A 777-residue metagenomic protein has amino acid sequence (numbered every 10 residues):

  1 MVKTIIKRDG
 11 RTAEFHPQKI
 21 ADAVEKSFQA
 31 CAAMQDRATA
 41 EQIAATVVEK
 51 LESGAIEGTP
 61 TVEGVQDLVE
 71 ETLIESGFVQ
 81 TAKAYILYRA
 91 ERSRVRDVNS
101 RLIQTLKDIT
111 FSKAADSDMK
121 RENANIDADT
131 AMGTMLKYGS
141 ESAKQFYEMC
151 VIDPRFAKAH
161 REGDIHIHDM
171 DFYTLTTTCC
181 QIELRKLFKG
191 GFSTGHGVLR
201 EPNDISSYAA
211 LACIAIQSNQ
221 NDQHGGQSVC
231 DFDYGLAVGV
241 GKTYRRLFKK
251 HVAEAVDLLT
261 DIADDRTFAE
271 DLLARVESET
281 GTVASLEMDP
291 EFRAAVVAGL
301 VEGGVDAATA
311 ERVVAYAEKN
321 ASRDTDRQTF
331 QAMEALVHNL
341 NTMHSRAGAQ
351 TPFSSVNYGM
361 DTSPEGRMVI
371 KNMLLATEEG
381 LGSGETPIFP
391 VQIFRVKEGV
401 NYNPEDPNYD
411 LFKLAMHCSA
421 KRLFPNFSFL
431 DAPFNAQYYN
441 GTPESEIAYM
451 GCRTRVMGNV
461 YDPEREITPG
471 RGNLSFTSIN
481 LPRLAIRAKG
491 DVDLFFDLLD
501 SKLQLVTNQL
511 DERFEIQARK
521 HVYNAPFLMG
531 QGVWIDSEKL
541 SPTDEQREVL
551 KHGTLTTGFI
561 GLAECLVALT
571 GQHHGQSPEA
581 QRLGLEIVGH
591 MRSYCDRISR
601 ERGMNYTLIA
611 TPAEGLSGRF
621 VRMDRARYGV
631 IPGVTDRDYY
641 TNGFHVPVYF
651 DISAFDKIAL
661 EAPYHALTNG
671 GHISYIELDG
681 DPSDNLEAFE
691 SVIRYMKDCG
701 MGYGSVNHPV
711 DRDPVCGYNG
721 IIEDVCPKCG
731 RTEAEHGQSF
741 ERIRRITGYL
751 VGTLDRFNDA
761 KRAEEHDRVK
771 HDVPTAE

Functional and structural regions predicted by a protein language model:
M1-I109, A763, D767-V769: Charged, amphipathic alpha-helical regulatory modules used for macromolecular assembly or allosteric control
K3, V47-S53, S354-S355, E564-L566 (+2 more regions): Short, hydrophobic beta-strand segments
H16, I20, L555-L562, S739: Catalytic-loop motifs flanking and including active-site residues across diverse enzymes
E91-V95, N99-K551, Q572-H573, S577-R742: Conserved catalytic cores of very large enzyme subunits
R327, Q331, A568, N758-E765: Metallocofactor- and cofactor-centric catalytic cores in central/energy metabolism, strongly enriched
L555-A568, G589, R745: Contiguous, well-ordered alpha-helical segments that form the cores/surfaces of helical PPI scaffolds
P727-E777: Long insertion/accessory domains within large nucleic-acid-processing enzymes
